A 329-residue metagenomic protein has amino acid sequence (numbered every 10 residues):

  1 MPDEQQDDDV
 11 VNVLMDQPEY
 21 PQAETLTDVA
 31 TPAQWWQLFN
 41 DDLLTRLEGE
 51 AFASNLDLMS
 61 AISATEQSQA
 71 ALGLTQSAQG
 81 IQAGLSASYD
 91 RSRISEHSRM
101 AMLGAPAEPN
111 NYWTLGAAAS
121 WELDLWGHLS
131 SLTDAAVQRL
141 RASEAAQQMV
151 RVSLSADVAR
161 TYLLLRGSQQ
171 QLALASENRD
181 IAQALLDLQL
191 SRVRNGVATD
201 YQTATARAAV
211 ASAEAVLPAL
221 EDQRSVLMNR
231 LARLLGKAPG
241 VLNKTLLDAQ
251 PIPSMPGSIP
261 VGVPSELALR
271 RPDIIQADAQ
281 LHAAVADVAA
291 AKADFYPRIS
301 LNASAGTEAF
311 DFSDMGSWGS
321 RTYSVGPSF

Functional and structural regions predicted by a protein language model:
M1-A53, W113, V137, E221-L269 (+2 more regions): Terminal intrinsically disordered/low-complexity segments used for targeting and assembly
Y20, W35-F39, W121, Y162 (+4 more regions): Aromatic side chains
Q34, D42-E50, S54, M59-I62 (+3 more regions): Small/polar-residue-enriched beta-strand and adjacent coil segments characteristic of outer-membrane beta-barrel
L47, A71, L185, Q189 (+2 more regions): A ubiquitous structural signal for well-ordered alpha-helices
M59-I62, E66, Y162, R166: Conserved active-site region of classical short-chain dehydrogenase/reductase
Q67-A71, V210-A213, A284: A short structural micro-motif
L129, Q138, A145-V263: Periplasmic alpha-helical coiled-coil/stalk elements that build and connect Gram-negative outer-membrane
